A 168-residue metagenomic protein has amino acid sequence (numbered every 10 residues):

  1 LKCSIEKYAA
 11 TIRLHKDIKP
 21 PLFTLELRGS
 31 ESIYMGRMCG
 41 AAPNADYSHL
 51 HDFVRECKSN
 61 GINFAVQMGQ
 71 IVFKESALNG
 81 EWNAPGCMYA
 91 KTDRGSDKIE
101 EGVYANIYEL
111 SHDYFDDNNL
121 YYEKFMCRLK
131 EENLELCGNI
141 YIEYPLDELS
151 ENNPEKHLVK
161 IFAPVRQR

Functional and structural regions predicted by a protein language model:
L1-R168: A solvent-exposed interaction/effector surface
